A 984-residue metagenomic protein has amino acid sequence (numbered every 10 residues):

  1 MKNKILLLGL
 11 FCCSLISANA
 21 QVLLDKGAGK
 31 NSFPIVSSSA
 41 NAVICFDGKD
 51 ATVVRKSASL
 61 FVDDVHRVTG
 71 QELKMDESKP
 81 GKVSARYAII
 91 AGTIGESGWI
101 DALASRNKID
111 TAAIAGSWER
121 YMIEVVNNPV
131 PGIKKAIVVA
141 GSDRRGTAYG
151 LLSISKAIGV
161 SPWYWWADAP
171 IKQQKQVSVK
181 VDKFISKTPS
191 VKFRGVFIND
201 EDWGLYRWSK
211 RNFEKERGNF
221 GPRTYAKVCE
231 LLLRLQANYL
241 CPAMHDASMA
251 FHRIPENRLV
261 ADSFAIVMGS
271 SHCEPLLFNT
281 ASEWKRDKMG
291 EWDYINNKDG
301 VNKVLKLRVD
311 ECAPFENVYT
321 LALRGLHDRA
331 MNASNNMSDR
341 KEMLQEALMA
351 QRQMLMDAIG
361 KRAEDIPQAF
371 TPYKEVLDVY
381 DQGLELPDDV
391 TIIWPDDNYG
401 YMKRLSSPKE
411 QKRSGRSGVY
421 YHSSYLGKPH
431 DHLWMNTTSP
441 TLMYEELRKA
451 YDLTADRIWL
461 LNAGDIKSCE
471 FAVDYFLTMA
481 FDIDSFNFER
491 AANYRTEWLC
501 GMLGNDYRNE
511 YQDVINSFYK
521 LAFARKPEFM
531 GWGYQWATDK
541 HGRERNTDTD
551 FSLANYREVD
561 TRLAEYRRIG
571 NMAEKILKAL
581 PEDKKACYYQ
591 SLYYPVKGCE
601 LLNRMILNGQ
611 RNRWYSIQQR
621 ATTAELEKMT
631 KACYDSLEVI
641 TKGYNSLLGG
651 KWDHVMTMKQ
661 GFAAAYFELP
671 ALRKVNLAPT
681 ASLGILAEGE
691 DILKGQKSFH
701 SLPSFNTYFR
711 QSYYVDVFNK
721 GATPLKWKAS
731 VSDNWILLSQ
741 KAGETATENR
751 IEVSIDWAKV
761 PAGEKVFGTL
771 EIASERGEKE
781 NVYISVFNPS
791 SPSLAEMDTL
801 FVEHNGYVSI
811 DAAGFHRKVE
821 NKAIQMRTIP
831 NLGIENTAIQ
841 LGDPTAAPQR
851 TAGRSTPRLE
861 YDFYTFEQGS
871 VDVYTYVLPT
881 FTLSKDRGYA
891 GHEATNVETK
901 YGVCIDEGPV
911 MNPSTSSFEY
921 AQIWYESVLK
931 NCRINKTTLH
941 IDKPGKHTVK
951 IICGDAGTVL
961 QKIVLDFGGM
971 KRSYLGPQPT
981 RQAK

Functional and structural regions predicted by a protein language model:
M1-V22: Bacterial Sec-dependent N-terminal signal peptides
A20-T188: Contiguous, structured surface segment used for ligand recognition
M75, I171-V179, H252, V260-D262 (+3 more regions): Gly/Pro-rich turn-and-neighbor structural signature
V138-G141, D202-P222, N238-S248, E283-G300 (+5 more regions): The substrate-binding groove and active-site-proximal loops of carbohydrate-active enzymes, especially glycoside
S161-R217, R223-A243, G415-G418, L794-V819: An acidic-aromatic substrate-binding cleft motif
L233, N238-P242, S248, W394-G400 (+3 more regions): Structured mid-domain segments that build the active-site/substrate or prosthetic-cofactor binding neighborhood
L553-D716, K720, T769-L770: Histidine-centered catalytic/metal-binding microenvironments
K697-S701, T707-K984: Extracytoplasmic
